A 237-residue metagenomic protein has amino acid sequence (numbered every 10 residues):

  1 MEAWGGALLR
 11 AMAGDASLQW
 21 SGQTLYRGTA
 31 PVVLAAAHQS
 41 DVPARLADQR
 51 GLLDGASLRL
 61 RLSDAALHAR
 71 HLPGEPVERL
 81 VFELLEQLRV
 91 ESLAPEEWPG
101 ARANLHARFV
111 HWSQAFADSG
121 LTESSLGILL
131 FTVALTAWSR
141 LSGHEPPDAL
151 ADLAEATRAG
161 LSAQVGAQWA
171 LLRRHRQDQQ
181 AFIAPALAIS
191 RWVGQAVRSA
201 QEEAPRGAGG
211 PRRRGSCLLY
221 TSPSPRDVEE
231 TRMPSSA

Functional and structural regions predicted by a protein language model:
M1-A170: Basic/hydrophobic alpha-helical interface regions
R158, S162-Q180, L187-R191, Q195: Elongated scaffolding segments in large macromolecular assemblies, built predominantly from amphipathic alpha-helices
Q179-R213: Long, highly charged low-complexity segments enriched in Glu/Asp and Lys/Arg with interspersed Ser/Thr
Y220-P225: Conserved small/polar residues in nucleotide/adenosyl-binding loops
V228-E230: Acidic, Ala/Val/Gly-enriched low-complexity intrinsically disordered segments
R232-S236: Hydrophobic alpha-helical segments, chiefly the membrane-spanning helices and signal/signal-anchor peptides
